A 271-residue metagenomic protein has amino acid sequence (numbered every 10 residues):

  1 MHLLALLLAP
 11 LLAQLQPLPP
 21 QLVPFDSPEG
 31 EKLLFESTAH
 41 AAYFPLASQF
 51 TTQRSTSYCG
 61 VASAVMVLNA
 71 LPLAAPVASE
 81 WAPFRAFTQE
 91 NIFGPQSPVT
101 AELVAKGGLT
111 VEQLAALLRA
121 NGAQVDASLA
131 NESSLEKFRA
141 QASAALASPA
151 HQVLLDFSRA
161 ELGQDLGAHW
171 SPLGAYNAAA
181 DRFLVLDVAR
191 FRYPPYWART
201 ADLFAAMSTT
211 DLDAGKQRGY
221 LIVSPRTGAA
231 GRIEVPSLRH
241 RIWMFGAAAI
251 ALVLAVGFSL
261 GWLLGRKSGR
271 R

Functional and structural regions predicted by a protein language model:
H2-L12: Sec-dependent N-terminal signal peptides
L12-A13, G269: Intrinsic disorder/low-complexity segments in short proteins, especially the signal peptide and propeptide regions
A13-G108, E234-S237, F245-G246: Active-site-adjacent structural segments surrounding the nucleophilic cysteine of cysteine proteases and isopeptidases
L22-P24, F87-W170, G174-R226: Conserved active-site-adjacent core of cysteine acyl-enzyme catalytic domains
T227-V235: Short, charged low-complexity linker/loop segments at the C-terminal edge of domains
F245-L260: Selective detector of the "anchor" transmembrane alpha-helix that sits immediately C-terminal
G257-R271: C-terminal membrane-anchoring or membrane-association module
